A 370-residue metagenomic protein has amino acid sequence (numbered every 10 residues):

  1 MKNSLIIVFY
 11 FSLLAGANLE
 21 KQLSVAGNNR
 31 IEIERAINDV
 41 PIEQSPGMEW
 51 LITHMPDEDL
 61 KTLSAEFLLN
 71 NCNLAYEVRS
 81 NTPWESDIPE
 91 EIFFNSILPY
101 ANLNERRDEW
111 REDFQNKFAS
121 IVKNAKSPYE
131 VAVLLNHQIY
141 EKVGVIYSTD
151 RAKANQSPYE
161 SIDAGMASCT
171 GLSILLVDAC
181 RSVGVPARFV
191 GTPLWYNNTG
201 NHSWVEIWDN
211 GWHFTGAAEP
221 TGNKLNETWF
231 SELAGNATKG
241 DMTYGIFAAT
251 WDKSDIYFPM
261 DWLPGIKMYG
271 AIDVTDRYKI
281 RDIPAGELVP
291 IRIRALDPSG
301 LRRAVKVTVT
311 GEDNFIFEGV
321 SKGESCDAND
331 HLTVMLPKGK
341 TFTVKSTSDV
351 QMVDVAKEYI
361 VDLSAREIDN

Functional and structural regions predicted by a protein language model:
S4-L13: Sec-dependent N-terminal signal peptides
S24, E32-R35, V40-A164, T199-G200 (+1 more regions): Secondary-structure boundary elements
S120-Q138, S148-Y159, A164-G165, T170-D261: Hydrophobic/aromatic-rich core segments of domains that either
D241-R281, T347-D349: A general sequence property marking short-to-moderate contiguous segments in secreted/outer-membrane adhesion
K267-A285, Q351-N370: Extracellular beta-sheet/turn segments enriched in Thr/Pro/Gly and aliphatic residues
V289-S299: A short, amphipathic beta-strand motif
P298-V320: Short, ordered, surface-exposed loop/turn motifs in non-cytosolic proteins
E324-Y359: Short Pro-Gly-centered beta-turn/loop motif in secreted/extracellular proteins
